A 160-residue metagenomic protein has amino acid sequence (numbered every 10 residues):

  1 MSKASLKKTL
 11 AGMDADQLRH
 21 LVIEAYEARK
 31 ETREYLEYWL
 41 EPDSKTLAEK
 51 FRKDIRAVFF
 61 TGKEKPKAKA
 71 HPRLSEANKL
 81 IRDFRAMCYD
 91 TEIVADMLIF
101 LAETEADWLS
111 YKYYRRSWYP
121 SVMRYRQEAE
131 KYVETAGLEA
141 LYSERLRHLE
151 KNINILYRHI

Functional and structural regions predicted by a protein language model:
M1-L40: Basic helix-extension-helix modules of the SAP/HeH family
S5, E34-I160: Eukaryote-biased, non-catalytic alpha-solenoid scaffold regions
